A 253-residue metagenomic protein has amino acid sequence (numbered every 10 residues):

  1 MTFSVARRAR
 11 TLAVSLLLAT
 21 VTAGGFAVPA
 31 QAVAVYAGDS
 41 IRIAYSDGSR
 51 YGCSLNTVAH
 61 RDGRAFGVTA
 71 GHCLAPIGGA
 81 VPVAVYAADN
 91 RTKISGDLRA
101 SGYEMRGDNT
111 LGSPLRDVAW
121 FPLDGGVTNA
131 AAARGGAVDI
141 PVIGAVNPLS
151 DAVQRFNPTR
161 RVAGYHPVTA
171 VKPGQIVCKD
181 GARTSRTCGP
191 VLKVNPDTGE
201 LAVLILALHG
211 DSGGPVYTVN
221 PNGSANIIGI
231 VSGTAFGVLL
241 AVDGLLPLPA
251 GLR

Functional and structural regions predicted by a protein language model:
M1-A32: Secretory targeting and sorting signals
V5, T57-R61, V219-N220: Short, low-complexity Ser/Thr-rich regulatory SLiMs
A32-H60: N-terminal activation segment of mature serine protease catalytic domains
R50-T57, R61-V194: Serine endopeptidase catalytic core focused on the charge-relay Asp
A70-H72, I228-F236: Short beta->alpha transition motifs characteristic of CBS
I205-V231: Catalytic nucleophile loop of clan PA
A241-R253: Short, low-complexity, Pro/Ser/Thr/Gly-rich segments in the mature regions of secreted, periplasmic
